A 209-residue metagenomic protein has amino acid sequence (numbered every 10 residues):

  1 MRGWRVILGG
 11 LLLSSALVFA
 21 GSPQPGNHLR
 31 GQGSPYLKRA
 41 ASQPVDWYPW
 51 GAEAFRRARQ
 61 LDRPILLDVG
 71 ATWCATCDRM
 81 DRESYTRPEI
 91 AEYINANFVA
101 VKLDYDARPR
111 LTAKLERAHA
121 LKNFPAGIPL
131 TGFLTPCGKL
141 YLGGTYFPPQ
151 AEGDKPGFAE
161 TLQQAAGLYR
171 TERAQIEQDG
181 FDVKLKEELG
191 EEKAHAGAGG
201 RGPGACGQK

Functional and structural regions predicted by a protein language model:
M1-R5: Positively charged n-region of N-terminal signal peptides that target proteins for export
I7-V18: Bacterial N-terminal signal peptides
F19-K209: Replace the tail clause
